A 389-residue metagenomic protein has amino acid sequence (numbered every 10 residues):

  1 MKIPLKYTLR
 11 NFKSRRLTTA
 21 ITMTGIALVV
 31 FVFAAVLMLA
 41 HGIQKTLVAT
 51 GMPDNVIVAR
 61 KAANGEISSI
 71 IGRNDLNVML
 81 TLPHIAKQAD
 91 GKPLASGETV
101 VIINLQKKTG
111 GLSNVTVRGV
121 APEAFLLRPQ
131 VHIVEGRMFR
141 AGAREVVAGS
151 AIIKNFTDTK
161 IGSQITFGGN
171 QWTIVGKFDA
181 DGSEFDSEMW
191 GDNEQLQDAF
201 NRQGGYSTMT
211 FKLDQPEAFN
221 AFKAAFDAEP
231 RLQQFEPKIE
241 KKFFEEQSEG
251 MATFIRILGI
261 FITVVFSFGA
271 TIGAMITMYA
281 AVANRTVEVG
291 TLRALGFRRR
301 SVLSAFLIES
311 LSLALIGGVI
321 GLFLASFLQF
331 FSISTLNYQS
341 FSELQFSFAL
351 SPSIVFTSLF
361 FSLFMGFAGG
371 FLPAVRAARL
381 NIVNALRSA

Functional and structural regions predicted by a protein language model:
M1-K6: Short, membrane-interfacial amphipathic segments enriched in basic
R16-I43, A252-E288, L311-I320, M365-A368: Hydrophobic alpha-helical transmembrane segments of multi-pass inner-membrane transport and secretion
F31-T116, E135-R137, G142, D198 (+2 more regions): Hydrophobic, regular-secondary-structure patches
I43-T46, D181, Q215-I272, A281-A283 (+2 more regions): Peri-transmembrane interface segments
A95-V101, G111-E123, P129-Q195, R202: Hydrophobic secondary-structure segments that place a key small or acidic residue at a functional site
Y279, V287-I333, T357, F361-M365 (+2 more regions): Transmembrane alpha-helical interface segments in multi-pass membrane proteins
Y338-L372, R387-A389: Conserved transmembrane alpha-helices of multi-pass membrane proteins, especially helix-helix packing segments enriched
V375-A389: Short cytosolic juxtamembrane segments of multi-pass membrane proteins
